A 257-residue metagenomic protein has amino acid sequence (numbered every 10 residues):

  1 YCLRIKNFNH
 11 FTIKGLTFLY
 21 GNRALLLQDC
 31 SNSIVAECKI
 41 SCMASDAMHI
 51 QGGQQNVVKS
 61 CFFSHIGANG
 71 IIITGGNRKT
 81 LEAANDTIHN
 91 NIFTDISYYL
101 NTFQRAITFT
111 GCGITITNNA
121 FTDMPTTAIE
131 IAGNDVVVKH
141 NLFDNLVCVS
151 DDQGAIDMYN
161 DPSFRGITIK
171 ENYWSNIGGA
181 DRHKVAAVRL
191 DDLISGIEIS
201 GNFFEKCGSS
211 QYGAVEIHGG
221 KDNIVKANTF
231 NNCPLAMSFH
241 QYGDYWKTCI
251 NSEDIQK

Functional and structural regions predicted by a protein language model:
Y1-K257: Extracellular parallel beta-helix/beta-solenoid repeat domains
